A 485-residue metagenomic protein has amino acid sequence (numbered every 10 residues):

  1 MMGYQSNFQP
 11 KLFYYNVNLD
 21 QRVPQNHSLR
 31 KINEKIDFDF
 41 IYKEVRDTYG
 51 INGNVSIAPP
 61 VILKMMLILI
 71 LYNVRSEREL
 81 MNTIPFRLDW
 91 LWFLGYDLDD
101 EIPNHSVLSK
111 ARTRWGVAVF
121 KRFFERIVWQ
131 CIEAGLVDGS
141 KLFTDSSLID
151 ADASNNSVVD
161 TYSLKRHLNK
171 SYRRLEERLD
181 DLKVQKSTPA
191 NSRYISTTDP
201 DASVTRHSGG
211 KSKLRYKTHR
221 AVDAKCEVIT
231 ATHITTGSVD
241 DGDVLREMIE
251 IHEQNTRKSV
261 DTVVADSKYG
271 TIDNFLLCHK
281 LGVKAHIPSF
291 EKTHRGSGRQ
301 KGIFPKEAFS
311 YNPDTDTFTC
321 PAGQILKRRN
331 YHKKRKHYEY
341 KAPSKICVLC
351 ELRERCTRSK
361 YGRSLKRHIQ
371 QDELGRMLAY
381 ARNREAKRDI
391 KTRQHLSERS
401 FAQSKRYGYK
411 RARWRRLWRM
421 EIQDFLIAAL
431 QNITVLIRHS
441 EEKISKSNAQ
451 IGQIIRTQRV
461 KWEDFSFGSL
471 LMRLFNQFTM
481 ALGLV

Functional and structural regions predicted by a protein language model:
M1-R30: Hydrophobic alpha-helical membrane-insertion signals
Q5-S6, N73-F86, Y96-V485: Anion-binding and metal-coordination hotspots
L12, Q25, F38, A58 (+3 more regions): Generic alpha-helical segment signature
D20-V23, N54, G210: Short secondary-structure boundary/capping segments within folded domains
Q25-L67, Y72, I369: Basic, short loop/linker segments at the boundary and entry of helix-turn-helix/winged-helix-like folds
P59, I84-R87, L91: Helical catalytic core of nucleic-acid polymerases
